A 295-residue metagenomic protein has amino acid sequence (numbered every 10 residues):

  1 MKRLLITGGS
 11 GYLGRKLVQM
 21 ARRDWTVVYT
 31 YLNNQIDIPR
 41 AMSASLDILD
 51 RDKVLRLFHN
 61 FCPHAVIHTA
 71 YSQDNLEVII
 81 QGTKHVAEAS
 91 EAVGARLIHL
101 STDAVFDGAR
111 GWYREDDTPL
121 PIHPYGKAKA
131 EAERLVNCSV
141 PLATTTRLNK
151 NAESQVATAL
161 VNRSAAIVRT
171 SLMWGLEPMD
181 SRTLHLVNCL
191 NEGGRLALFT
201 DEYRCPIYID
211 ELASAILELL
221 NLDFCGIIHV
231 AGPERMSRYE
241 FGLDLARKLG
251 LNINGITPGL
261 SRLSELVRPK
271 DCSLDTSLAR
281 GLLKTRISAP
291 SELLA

Functional and structural regions predicted by a protein language model:
L4-R23: N-terminal Rossmann NAD(P)H-binding glycine-rich loop of SDR-like oxidoreductase domains
Y29-D37, I48: N-terminal Rossmann-fold cofactor-binding loop
S45-H85, E91: NAD(P)H-binding glycine-rich loop region in Rossmannoid oxidoreductase-like domains and their noncatalytic homologs
Q81, R96, V105-V168: Catalytic helix-loop patch of NAD(P)-dependent Rossmann-fold dehydrogenases
R134-P141, N151, V156-R204: NAD(P)-dependent short-chain dehydrogenase/reductase
L184-R195, R204-V230: Alpha-helical substrate-binding/gating segment
A215, L222-S264, R268-D271: Mid/C-terminal beta-alpha module of Rossmann-like enzyme folds, strongest in SDR-family dehydrogenases/epimerases
N252, V267-A295: C-terminal amphipathic/interface module of NAD(P)-dependent oxidoreductases and related NAD-binding regulators
